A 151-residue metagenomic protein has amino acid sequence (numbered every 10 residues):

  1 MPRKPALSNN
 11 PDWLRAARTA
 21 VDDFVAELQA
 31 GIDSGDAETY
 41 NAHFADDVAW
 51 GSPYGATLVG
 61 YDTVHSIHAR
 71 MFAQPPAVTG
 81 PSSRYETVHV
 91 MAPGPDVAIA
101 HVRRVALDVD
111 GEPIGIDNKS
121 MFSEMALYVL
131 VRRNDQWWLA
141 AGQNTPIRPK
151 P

Functional and structural regions predicted by a protein language model:
P2-E38, A49-P151: A beta-strand edge to alpha-helix "cap/lid" segment located at domain peripheries
A45: Helix-to-beta-strand junctions that scaffold the AdoMet/dcAdoMet cofactor pocket in Class I SAM-dependent enzymes
